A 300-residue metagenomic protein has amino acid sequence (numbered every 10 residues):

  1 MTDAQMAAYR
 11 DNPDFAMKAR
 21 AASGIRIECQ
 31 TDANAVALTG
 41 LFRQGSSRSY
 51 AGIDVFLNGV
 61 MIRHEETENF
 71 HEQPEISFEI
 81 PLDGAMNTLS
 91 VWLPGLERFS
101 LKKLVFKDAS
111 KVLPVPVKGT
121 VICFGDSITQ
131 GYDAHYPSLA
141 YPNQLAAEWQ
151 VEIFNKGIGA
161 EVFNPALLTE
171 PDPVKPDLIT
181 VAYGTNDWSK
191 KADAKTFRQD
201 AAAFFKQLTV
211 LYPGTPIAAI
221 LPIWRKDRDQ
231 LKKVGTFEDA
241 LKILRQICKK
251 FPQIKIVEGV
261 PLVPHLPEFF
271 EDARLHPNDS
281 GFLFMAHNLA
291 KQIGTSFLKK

Functional and structural regions predicted by a protein language model:
M1-V121, G294-K300: N-terminal secretory targeting modules
R20, A33, L167-K300: Alpha-helical cap/lid subdomain in secreted, periplasmic, or secretory-pathway luminal O-acyl-processing enzymes
K118-P142: Catalytic nucleophile-elbow at a beta strand-turn-alpha helix junction centered on a G-D-S/GDSL motif, marking
T120, E152, T215-I217: Residues at the starts of beta-strands that form the adenosine-phosphate
S127-Y132, N155-A160, N186-K195: Surface-exposed cleft-lining segments at the edges of enzyme active sites
Q130, H135, V151-F154, A166-L167 (+1 more regions): Intrinsically disordered, low-complexity acidic regions
P142-F154, Q246: Short helix-loop-beta junction
